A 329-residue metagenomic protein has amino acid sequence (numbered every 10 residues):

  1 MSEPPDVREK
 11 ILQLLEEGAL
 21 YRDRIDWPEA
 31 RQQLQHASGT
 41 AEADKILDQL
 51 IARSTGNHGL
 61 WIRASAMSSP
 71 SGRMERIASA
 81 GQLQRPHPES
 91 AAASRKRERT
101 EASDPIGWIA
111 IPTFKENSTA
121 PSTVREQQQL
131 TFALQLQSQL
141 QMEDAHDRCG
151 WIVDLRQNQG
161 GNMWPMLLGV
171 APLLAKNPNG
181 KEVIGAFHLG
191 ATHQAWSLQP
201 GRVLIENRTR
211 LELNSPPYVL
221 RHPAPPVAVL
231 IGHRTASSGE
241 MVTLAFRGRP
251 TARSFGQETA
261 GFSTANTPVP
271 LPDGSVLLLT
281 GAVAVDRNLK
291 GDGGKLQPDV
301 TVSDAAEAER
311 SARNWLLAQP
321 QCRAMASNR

Functional and structural regions predicted by a protein language model:
S2-G18, H146, G150, N158-R329: C-terminal "post-core" interaction segments
K10-E17, R24-Q35, I111-A120: Acidic/histidine-rich, surface-exposed loop or edge segments in extracytoplasmic proteins
A19-I106, A324-R329: Extended, small/polar residue-biased N-terminal targeting/export presequences and adjacent propeptide/linker tracts
M74-R76, L83-A91, R99-S103, D144-H146 (+3 more regions): Extracellular/periplasmic catalytic domains that process cell-envelope and extracellular macromolecules
R76-A78, A91, Q129-Q139, S215 (+1 more regions): N-terminal post-signal-peptidase region of extra-cytosolic proteins
L83, R97-F132: STAS-typified acidic loop motif
I106-A110, I152-D154, A228-L230: Structural motif
S122-C149: A short, well-ordered alpha-helical element
